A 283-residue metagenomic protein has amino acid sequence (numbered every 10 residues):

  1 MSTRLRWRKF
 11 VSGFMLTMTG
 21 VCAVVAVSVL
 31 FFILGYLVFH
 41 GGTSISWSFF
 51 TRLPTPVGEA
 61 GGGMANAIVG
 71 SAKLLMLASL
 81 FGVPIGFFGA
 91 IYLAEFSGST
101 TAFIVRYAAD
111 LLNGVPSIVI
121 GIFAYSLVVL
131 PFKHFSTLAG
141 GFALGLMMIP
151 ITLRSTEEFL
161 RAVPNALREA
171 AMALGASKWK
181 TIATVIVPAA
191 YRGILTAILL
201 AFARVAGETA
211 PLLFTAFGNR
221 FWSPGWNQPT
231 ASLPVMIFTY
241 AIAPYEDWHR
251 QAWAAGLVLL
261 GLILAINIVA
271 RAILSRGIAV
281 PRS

Functional and structural regions predicted by a protein language model:
M1-V25, A270-S283: Transmembrane alpha-helical segments of polytopic membrane transport and secretion proteins
M15-T17, I85-A124, I151-E158, V280-S283: Cytoplasmic-entry segments and transmembrane alpha-helices of multi-pass inner-membrane transporters
C22, G62-Y92: Transmembrane alpha-helix signature in integral membrane proteins
V57-G58, L212-L260: Interhelical loop and adjacent transmembrane-helix boundary motif in polytopic membrane transport permeases
S79, S155-T156, K178-T215: Transmembrane alpha-helices
D110-L146: Generic hydrophobic transmembrane alpha-helix motif, especially the helices
P116, L174-G175, P188: Glycine/proline-centered hinge or cleavage motifs at structural transition points of membrane proteins
E157, R161, M172, L199 (+1 more regions): C-terminal transmembrane helix and the adjacent membrane-cytosol boundary/short C-terminal tail of inner/organellar
